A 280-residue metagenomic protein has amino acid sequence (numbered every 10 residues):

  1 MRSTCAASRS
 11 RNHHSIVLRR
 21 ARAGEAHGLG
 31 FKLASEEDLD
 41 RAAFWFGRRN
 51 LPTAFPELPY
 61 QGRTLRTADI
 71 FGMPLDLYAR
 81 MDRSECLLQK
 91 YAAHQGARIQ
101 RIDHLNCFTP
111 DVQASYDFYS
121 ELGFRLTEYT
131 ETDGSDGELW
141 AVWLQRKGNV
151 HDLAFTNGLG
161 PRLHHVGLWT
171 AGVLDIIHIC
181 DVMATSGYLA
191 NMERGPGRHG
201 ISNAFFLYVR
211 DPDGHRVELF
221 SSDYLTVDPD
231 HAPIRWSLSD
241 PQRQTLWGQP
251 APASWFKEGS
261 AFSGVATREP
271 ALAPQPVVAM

Functional and structural regions predicted by a protein language model:
M1-N12, P56-E57, R66, C107-V150 (+1 more regions): Core segments of cupin and vicinal oxygen chelate
M1-S3, A7-G24, L33-R41, N50 (+7 more regions): Catalytic cores of nucleotide-enabled group-transfer and carboxylate-activating enzymes in metabolic and assembly-line
A6-S8, S15-R19, G28-K32, L77-Y78 (+7 more regions): A structural feature that tracks compact, well-ordered secondary-structure segments with a strong bias toward
S10-R11, R22-A23, Y60, N149 (+1 more regions): Short strand-connecting beta-turns/loops that link adjacent beta-strands
H14, E25, R83-C86, P161-L163 (+1 more regions): A short local loop/turn or secondary-structure capping micro-motif enriched for an aromatic residue
R19-W45, R63-D69, Q100-P110, L159-S186 (+1 more regions): Vicinal oxygen chelate
F44-R101, Y129, L139-L144, G187-M280: Vicinal oxygen chelate
E131-N203: A compositional/structural signature marking long, glycine- and acidic/polar-rich segments with frequent tryptophans
